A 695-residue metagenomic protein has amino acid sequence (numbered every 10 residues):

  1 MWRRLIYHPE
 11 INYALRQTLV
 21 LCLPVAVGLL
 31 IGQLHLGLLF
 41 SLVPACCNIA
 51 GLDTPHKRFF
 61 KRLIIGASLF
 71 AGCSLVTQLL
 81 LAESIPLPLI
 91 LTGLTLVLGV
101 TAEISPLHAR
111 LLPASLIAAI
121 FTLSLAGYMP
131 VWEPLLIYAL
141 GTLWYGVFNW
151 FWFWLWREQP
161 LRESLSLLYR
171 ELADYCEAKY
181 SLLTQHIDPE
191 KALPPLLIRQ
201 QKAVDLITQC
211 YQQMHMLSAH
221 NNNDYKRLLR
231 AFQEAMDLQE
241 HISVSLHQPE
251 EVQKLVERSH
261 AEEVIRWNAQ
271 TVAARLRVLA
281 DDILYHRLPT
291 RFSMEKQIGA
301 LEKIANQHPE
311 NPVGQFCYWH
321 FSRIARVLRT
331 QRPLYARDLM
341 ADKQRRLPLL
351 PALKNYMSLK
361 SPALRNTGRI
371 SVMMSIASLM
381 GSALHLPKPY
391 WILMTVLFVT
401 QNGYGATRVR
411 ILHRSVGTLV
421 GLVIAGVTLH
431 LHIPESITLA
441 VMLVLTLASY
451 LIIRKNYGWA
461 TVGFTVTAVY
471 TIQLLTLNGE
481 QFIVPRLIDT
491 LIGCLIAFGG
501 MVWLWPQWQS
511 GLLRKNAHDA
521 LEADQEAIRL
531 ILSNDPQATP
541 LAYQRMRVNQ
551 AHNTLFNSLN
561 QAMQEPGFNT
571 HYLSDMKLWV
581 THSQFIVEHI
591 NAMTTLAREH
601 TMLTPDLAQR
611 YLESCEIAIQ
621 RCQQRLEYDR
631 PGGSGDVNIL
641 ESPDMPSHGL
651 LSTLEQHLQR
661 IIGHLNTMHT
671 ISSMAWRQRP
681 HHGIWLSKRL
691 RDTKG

Functional and structural regions predicted by a protein language model:
M1-L15, C22, A26, L30 (+8 more regions): Long, hydrophobic alpha-helical segments that serve as membrane-spanning/inserting helices
H8, N12-E83, L94-V100, S115-I120: N-terminal cofactor/phosphate-binding cores enriched in small/glycine residues, especially glycine-rich loops such as
L23-I31, C47-N48, G72-L80, L94-A102 (+12 more regions): Alpha-helical membrane-inserting segments
V27-L42, V76-G93, P134-L140, M380 (+3 more regions): Structural signature of hydrophobic alpha-helical transmembrane segments
I31-G32, R346-V444, V466: Core alpha-helical transmembrane segments of integral membrane proteins
A45-K57, L98-S105, V399-T407, L445-R454: C-terminal ends of transmembrane helices
R110-P134, V469-R486: Transmembrane helix-loop junctions at the membrane interface of multipass transporters and ion channels
H430-H571, K577-V580: Generic detector of multi-pass transmembrane helix bundles and their immediately adjacent loops in polytopic membrane
